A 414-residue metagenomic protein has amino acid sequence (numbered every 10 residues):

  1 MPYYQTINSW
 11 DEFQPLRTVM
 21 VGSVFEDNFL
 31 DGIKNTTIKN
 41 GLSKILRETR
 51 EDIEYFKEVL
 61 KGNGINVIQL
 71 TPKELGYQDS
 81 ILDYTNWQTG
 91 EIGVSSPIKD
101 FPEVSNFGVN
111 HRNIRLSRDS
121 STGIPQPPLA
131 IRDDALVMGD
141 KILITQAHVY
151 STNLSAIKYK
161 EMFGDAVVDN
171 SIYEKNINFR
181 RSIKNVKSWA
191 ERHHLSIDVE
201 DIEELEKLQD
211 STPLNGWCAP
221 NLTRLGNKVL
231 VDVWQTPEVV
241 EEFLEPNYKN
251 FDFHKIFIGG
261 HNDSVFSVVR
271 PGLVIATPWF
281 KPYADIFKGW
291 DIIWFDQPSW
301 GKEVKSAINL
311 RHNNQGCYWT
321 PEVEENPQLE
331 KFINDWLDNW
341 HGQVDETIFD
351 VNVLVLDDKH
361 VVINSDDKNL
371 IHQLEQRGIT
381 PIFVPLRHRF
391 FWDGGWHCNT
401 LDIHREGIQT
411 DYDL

Functional and structural regions predicted by a protein language model:
M1-L414: The feature marks the mature, well-folded catalytic cores of soluble enzymes
